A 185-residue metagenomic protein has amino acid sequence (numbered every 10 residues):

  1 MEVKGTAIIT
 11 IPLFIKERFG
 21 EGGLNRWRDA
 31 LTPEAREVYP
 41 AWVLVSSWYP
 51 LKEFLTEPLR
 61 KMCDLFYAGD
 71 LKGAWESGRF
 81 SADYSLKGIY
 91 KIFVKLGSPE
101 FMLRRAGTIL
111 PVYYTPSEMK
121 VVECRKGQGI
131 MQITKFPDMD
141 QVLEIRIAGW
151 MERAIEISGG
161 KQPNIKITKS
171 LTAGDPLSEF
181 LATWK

Functional and structural regions predicted by a protein language model:
M1-A68: N-terminal leader/assembly segments
L13, G107, P111, E152-E156: A broadly conserved amphipathic alpha-helix scaffold signal in soluble, globular proteins
T32-P33, P137, S170-A173: Short, internal active-site loops enriched in acidic
V45-R146, P163-N164, K169: Amphipathic interaction/junction segments at domain boundaries or subunit interfaces
I145-G159: Short, non-transmembrane amphipathic alpha-helical segments
I165-W184: Beta-rich nucleic-acid/ligand-interaction surfaces
